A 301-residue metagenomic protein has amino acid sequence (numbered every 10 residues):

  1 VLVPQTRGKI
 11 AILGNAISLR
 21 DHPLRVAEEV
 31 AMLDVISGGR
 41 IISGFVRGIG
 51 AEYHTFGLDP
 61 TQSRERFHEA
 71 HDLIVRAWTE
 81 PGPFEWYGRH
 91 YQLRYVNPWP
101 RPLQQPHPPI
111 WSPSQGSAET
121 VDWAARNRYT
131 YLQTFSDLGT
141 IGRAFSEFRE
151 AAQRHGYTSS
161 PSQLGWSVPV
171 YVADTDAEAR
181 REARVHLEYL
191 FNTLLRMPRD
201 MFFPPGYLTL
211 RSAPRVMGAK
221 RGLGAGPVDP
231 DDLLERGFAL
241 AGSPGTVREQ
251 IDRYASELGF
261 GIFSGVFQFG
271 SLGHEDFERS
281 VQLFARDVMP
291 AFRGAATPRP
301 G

Functional and structural regions predicted by a protein language model:
V1-L13, E69-A70, F284-A295: Alpha-helix-loop-beta-strand connector modules within alpha/beta enzyme cores
V1-R7, V30-I41, D122-R126, R149 (+2 more regions): Acidic (Asp/Glu)-rich catalytic clusters
L2, L33, I74, I110 (+6 more regions): Conserved, mostly hydrophobic/aromatic
I10-L13, I41-F45, I110-P113, Y131-Q133 (+2 more regions): Hydrophobic faces of well-ordered beta-strands that scaffold small-molecule active sites in alpha/beta enzyme cores
L13-L24, P106-G116, V170-A173, L234-P244: Active-site mouth loops of central-metabolism enzymes
I17-W86, T130-Q133, D137-T140, S146 (+2 more regions): Flexible, glycine-rich active-site loops centered on histidine and acidic residues that chelate a metal or position
V26-E29, S114-D122, T246-Y254: Short, acidic/polar
Q62-R101, G139-F260, R293-G301: An alpha-helical appendage that flanks or caps ligand/catalytic pockets
